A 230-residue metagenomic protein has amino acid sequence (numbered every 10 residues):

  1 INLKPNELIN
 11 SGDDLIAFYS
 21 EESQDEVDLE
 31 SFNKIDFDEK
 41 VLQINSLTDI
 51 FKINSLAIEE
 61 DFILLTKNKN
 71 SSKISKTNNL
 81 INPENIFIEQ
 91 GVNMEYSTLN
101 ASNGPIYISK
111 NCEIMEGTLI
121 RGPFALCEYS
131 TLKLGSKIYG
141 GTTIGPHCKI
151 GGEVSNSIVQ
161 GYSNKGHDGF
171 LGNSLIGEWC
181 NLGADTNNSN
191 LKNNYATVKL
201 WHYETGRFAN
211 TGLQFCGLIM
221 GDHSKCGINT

Functional and structural regions predicted by a protein language model:
I1-N85, G91: Terminal amphipathic alpha-helical/low-complexity segments used for targeting or macromolecular assembly
K73-T230: Structural signal for interior beta-strand "rungs" in well-ordered beta-sheet cores of soluble enzyme domains
